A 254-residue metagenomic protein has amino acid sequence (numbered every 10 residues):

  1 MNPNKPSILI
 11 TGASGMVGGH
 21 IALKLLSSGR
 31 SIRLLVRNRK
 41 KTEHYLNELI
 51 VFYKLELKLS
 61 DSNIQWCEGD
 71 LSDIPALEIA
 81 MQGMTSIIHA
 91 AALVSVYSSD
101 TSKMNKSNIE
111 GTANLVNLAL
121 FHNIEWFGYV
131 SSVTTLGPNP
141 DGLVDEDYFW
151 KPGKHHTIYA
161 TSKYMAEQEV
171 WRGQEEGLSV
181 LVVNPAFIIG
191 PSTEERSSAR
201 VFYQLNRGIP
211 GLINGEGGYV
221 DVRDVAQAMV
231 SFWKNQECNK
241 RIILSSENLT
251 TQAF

Functional and structural regions predicted by a protein language model:
S7-R30: N-terminal Rossmann NAD(P)H-binding glycine-rich loop of SDR-like oxidoreductase domains
S31, T101-S102, K106-Y159, L181: Conserved Rossmann-fold NAD(P)-dependent oxidoreductase catalytic core, especially the SDR/UDP-sugar
E56-E110: NAD(P)H-binding glycine-rich loop region in Rossmannoid oxidoreductase-like domains and their noncatalytic homologs
V96, S132-G142, I188-E194: Conserved catalytic-site region of short-chain dehydrogenase/reductase
H156-L181: Active-site Tyr-X1-5-Lys
E176, G190-R200, F232-I242: Glycine/proline-rich active-site loop of Rossmann-fold NAD(P)-dependent oxidoreductases
G190, L212-G215, I242-L249: Glycine-rich Rossmann NAD(P)(H)-binding loop
A228-F254: Mid/C-terminal beta-alpha module of Rossmann-like enzyme folds, strongest in SDR-family dehydrogenases/epimerases
